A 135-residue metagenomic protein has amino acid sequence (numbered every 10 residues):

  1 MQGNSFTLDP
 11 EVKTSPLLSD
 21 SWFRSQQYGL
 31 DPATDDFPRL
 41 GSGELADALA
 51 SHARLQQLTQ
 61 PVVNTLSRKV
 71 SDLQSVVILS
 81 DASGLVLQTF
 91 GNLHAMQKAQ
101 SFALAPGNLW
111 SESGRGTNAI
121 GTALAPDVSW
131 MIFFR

Functional and structural regions predicted by a protein language model:
M1-S111, R115-T122, P126-I132: Intrinsically disordered, low-complexity terminal regulatory regions
